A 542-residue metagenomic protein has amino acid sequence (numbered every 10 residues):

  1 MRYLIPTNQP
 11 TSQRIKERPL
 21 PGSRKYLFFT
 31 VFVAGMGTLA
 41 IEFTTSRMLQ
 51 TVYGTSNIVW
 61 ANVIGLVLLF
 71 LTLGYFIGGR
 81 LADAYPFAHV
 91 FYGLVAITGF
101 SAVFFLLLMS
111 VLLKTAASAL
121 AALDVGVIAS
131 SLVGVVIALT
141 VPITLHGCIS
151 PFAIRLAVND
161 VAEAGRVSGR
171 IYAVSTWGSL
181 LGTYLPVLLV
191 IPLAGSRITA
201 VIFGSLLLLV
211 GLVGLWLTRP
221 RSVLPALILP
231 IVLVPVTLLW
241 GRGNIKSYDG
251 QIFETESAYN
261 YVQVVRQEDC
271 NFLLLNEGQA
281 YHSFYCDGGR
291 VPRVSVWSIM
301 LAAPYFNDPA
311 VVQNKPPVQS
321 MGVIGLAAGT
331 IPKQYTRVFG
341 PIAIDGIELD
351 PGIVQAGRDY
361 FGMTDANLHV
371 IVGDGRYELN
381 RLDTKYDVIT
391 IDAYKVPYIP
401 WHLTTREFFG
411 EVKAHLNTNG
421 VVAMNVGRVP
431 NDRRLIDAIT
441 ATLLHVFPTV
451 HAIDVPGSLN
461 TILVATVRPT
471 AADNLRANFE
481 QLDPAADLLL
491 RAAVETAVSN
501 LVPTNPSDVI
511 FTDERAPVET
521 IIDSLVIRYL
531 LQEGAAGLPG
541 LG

Functional and structural regions predicted by a protein language model:
R2-T255, R266-D269, E277-Y281, V294 (+13 more regions): Alpha-helical transmembrane segments of multi-pass membrane proteins
Y261-Q263: Short, surface-exposed charged micro-motifs
L274: Short, acidic/hydrophobic/Gly-rich beta-strand patch recurrent on exposed beta strands that often constitutes part
S283-D287: Short acidic, glycine/proline-rich loop/turn micro-motifs
G288, P292-R293, W297: Individual transmembrane alpha-helix segments
S320, A328-F339, A343, D350-I353 (+1 more regions): A cross-kingdom signal targeting lumenal/periplasmic-facing segments of multi-pass membrane and secretory-pathway
H402: The serine-hydrolase catalytic nucleophile loop
P469-G542: SAM/dcSAM-binding transferase cores
